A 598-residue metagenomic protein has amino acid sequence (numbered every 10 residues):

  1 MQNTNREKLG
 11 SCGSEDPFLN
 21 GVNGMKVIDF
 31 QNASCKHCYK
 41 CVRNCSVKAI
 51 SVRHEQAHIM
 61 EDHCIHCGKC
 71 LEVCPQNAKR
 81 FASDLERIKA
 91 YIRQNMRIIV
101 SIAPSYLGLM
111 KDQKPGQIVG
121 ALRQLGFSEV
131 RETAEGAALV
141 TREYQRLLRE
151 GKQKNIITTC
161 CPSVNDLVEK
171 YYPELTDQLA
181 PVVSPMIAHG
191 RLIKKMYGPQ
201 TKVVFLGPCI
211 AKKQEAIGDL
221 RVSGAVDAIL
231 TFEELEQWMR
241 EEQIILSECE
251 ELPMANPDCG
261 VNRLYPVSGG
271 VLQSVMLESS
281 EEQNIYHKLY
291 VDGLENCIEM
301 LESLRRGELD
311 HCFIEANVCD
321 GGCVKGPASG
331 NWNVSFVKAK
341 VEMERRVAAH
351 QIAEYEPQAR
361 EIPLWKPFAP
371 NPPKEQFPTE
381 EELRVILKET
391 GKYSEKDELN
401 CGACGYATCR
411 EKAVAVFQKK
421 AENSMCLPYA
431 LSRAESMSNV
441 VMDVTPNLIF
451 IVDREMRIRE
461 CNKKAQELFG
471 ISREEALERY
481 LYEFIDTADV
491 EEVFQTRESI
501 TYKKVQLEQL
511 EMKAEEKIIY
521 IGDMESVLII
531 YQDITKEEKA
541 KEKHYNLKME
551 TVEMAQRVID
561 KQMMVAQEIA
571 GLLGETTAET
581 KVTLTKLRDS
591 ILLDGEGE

Functional and structural regions predicted by a protein language model:
N5-N23, A82-K374, P378-L387, A407 (+1 more regions): Iron-sulfur-associated redox domains of electron-transfer enzymes in respiratory and anaerobic energy metabolism
V27-F30, K36-M60, I65, K69-L85 (+2 more regions): Iron-sulfur cluster-binding cysteine motifs and their immediate structural context in ferredoxin-like electron-transfer
R433-Q466: Sensory modules in modular signal-transduction proteins
N439-I451, N546-G571, E596: PAS/LOV and related PAS-like sensory modules
A465-A476: PAS/PAS-like sensory domain cap-loop motif
E474-A488: PAS-family sensory/regulatory domains
T487-K536: PAS-family sensory/regulatory modules and their coupling/dimerization elements
Y520-V565: Sensory coupling linkers of modular signal transduction proteins
